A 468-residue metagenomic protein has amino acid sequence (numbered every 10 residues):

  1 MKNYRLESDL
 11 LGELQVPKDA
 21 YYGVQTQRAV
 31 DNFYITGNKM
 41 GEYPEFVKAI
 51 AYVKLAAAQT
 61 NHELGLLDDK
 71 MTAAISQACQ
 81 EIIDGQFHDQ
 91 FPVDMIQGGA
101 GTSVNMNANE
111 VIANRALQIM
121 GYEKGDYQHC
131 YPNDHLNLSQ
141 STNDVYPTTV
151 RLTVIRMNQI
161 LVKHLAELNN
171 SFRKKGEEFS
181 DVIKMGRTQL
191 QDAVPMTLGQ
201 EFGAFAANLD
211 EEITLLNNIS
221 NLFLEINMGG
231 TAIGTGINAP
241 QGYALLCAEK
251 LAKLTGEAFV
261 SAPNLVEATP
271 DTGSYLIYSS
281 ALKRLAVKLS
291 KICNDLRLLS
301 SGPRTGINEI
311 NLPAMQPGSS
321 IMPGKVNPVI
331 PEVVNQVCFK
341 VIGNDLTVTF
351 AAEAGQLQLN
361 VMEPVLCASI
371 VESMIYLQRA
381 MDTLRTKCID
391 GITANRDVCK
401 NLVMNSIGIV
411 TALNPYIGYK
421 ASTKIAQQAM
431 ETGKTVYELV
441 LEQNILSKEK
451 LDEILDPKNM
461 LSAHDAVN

Functional and structural regions predicted by a protein language model:
M1-N468: Conserved, well-structured ligand/cofactor-binding cores
